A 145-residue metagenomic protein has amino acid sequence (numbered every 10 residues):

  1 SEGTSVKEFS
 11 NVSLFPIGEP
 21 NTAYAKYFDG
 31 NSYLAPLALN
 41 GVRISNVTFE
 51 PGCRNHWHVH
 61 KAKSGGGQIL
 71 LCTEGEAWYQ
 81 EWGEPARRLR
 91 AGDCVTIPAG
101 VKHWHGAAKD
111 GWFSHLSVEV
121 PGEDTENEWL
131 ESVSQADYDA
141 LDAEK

Functional and structural regions predicted by a protein language model:
E2-S45, H56, E126-K145: A short, N-terminal "cap"/entry segment at the start of jelly-roll beta-barrel domains of the cupin/DSBH fold
N40-V42, E50-R54, E74-W78, E123-D124: Short, charged/polar surface micro-motifs in flexible loops or helix N-caps
S45-S64: Conserved short histidine dyad/triad with adjacent acidic residue
N46, V59, T73, E81-G83 (+2 more regions): Residue-level recognition of conserved beta-strand positions in structured domain cores
F49-G52, L89-D110: Conserved metal-binding segment of the jelly-roll/cupin
R54, S64-A91, V101: A short beta-strand-loop-beta hairpin characteristic of the jelly-roll/cupin
T96, D110-W129: A short hydrophobic beta-strand segment most commonly corresponding to one strand of the jelly-roll/cupin
